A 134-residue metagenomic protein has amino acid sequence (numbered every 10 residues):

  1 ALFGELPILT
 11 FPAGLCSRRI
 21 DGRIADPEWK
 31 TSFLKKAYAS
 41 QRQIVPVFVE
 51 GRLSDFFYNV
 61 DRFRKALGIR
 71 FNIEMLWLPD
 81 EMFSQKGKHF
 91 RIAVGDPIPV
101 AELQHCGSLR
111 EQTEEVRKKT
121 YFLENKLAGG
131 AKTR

Functional and structural regions predicted by a protein language model:
A1-R134: Non-catalytic C-terminal accessory region of glycerolipid acyltransferases and related lyso-lipid remodeling enzymes
